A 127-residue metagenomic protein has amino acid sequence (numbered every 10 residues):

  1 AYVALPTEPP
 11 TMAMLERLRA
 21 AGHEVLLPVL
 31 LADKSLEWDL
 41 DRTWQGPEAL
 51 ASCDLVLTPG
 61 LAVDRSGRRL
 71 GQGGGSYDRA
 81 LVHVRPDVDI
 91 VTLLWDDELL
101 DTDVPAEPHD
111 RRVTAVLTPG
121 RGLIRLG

Functional and structural regions predicted by a protein language model:
A1-S52: N-terminal active-site beta-alpha-beta segment that forms phosphate/nucleotide-binding and substrate-recognition loops
A1-V3, T58-P59, T118: Redox-cofactor binding/interface segments in oxidoreductases and associated redox assembly factors
A4-T7, L61-R65: Short glycine-rich anion-binding loops that position phosphate/pyrophosphate groups of nucleotides and phosphorylated
E16, Q72-Y77: Charged helix-capping and loop-helix junction motifs
P47, A51-V56, R65-R68, D78-G127: Surface-exposed, charge/polar-rich loops and edge strands
